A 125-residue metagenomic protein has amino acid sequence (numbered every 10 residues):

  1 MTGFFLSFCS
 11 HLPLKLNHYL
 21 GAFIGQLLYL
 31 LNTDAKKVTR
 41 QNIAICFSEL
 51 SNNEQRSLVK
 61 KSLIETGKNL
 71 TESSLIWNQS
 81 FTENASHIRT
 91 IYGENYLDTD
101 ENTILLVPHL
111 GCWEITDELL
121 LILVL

Functional and structural regions predicted by a protein language model:
M1-I104: Membrane-proximal helical "anchor" segments flanking the first transmembrane region of inner-membrane enzymes
E101-L125: Catalytic core of membrane glycerolipid acyltransferases/transacylases, capturing the structured, soluble-facing
